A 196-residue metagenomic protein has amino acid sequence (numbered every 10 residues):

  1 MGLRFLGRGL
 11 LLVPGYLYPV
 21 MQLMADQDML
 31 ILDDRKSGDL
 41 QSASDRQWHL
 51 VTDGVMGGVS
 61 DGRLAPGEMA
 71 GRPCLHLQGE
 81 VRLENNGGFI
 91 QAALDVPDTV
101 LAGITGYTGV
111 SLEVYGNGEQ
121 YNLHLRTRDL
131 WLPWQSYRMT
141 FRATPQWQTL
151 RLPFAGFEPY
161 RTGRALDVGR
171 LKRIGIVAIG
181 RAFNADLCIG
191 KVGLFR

Functional and structural regions predicted by a protein language model:
M1-R196: Beta-rich carbohydrate-recognition modules and glycan-binding surfaces
